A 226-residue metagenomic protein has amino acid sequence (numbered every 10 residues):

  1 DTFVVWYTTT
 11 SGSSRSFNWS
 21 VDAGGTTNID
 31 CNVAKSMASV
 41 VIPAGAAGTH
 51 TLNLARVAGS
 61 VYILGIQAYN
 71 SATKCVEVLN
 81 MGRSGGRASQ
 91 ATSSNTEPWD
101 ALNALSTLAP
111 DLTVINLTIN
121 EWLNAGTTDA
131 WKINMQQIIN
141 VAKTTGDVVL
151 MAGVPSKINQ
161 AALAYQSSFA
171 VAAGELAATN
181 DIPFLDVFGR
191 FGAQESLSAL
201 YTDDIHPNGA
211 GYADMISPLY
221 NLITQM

Functional and structural regions predicted by a protein language model:
D1-Q136, H206: Conserved SGNH/GDSL esterase-like catalytic core that processes O-acyl groups on lipids and polysaccharides
G45-A46, S106-L108, T144, A177-T179 (+2 more regions): Extracellular/periplasmic catalytic domains that process cell-envelope and extracellular macromolecules
T73-E77, L108-V114, K143-V149, A178-P183: Loop/turn elements at helix/coil->beta-strand transitions in domains of secreted/extracellular proteins
G82, L117, A152-V154, D186-G189: Active-site proximal loops enriched in glycine and acidic residues that flank catalytic Cys/His/Asp and coordinate
N95, T128, K132-I139, A170 (+3 more regions): Extracytoplasmic/secreted envelope proteins and their assembly/folding machinery, especially bacterial periplasmic
D100-T107, N140, V171-A177: Mature extracellular/periplasmic domains of secretome proteins
V114-L123, I138-A170: Active-site segments of SGNH/GDSL-like serine hydrolases that catalyze O-acetyl group transfer/hydrolysis on lipids
L123, P155-M226: Catalytic His-Asp segment of secreted/periplasmic serine-dependent ester chemistry enzymes
